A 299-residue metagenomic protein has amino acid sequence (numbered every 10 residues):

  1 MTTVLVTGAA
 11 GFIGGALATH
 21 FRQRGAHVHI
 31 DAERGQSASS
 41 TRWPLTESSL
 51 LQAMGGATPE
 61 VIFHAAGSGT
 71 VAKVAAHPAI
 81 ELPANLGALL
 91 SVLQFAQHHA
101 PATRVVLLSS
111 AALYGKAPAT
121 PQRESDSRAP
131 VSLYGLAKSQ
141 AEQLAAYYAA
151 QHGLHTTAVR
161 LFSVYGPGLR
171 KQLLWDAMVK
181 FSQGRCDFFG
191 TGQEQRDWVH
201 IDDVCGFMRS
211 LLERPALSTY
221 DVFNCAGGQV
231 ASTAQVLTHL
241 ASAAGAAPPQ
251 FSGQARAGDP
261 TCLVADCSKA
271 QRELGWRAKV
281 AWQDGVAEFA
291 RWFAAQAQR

Functional and structural regions predicted by a protein language model:
V4-R24: N-terminal Rossmann NAD(P)H-binding glycine-rich loop of SDR-like oxidoreductase domains
T7, D31, I62-A66, V105-A111 (+1 more regions): SDR active-site strand-loop-helix element
A26-G35: Conserved glycine-rich Rossmann-like NAD(P)H-binding loop of the short-chain dehydrogenase/reductase
R34-S48: Rossmann-fold cofactor-recognition segment
E47-A84: NAD(P)H-binding glycine-rich loop region in Rossmannoid oxidoreductase-like domains and their noncatalytic homologs
A76-S91, R104, A112-A158, L169-R170: Catalytic helix-loop patch of NAD(P)-dependent Rossmann-fold dehydrogenases
T120, Q143-R196, I201-L212, L237-A244: NAD(P)-dependent short-chain dehydrogenase/reductase
F188-R299: C-terminal substrate-binding subdomain of Rossmann-fold SDR/epimerase-dehydratase oxidoreductases
